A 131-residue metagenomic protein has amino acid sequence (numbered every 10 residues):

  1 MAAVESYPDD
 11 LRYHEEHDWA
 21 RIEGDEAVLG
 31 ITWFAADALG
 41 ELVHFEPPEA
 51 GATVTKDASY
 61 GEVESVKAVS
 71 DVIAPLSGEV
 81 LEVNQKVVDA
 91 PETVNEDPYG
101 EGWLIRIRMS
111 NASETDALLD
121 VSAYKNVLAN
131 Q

Functional and structural regions predicted by a protein language model:
M1-S59, E92, E96-Q131: Acidic, low-complexity mobile loops and tails
A20-I22, V66, V83-K86, A112: Residue-level recognition of beta-strand microenvironments
T32, E64, I73, N84 (+1 more regions): Anionic group-transfer/hydrolysis microenvironments
A58, V63-S65, N84-Q85, P91: Conserved "cap/hinge" positions at secondary-structure junctions
V66-A68, L76: Periplasm/extracytoplasmic soluble domains of Gram-negative envelope assemblies and related organellar analogs
A74-S77, V121: ATP/adenylate-binding site constellation spanning eukaryotic-like Ser/Thr protein kinases, ABC-transporter
S77, L81-E82, V88-D89, N95: Charged, amphipathic alpha-helical coiled-coil/dimerization segments
